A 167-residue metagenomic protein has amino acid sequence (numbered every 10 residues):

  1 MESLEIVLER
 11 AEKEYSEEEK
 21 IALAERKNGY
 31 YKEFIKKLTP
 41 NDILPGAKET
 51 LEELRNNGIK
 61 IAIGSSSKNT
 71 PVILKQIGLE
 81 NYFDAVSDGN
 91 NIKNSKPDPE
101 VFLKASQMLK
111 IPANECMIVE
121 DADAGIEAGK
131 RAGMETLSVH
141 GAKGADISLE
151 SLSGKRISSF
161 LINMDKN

Functional and structural regions predicted by a protein language model:
M1-L4, K20, A24, L44 (+3 more regions): A general structural signal for well-ordered alpha-helical segments in protein cores
M1-Y15, I73, S106: Helix-loop "lid/cap" segments that line or gate small-molecule binding pockets
E2, G29-T39, V101, R131-E135: Short amphipathic alpha-helical segments at helix boundaries and their inter-helical linkers
E9-P45: Metal-dependent phosphoesterase signature
R10, E18, K37, K60 (+3 more regions): Short, flexible active-site loop motifs that bind/organize anionic cofactors or intermediates
K13-E17, K37-N41, I61-K75, S153-R156: Short, charged helix-to-loop "capping" segments that act as catalytic/coupling loops
E33-I63: Short, acidic loop-to-helix structural element flanking the phosphoryl-transfer center in phosphate-processing enzymes
K48, E52-E53, S67-N167: Asp-based, Mg2+/Mn2+-dependent phosphohydrolase catalytic module
